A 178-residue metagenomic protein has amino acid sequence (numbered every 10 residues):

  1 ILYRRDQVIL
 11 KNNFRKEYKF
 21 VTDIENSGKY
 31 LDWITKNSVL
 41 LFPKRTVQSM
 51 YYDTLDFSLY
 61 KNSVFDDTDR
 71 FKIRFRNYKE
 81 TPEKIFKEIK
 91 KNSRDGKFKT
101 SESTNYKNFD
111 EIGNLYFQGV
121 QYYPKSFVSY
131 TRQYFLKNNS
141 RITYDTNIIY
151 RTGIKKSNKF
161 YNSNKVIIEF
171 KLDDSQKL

Functional and structural regions predicted by a protein language model:
L2-L178: Phosphate-end processing signature that detects enzymes handling 5′-triphosphorylated RNA and polyphosphate
